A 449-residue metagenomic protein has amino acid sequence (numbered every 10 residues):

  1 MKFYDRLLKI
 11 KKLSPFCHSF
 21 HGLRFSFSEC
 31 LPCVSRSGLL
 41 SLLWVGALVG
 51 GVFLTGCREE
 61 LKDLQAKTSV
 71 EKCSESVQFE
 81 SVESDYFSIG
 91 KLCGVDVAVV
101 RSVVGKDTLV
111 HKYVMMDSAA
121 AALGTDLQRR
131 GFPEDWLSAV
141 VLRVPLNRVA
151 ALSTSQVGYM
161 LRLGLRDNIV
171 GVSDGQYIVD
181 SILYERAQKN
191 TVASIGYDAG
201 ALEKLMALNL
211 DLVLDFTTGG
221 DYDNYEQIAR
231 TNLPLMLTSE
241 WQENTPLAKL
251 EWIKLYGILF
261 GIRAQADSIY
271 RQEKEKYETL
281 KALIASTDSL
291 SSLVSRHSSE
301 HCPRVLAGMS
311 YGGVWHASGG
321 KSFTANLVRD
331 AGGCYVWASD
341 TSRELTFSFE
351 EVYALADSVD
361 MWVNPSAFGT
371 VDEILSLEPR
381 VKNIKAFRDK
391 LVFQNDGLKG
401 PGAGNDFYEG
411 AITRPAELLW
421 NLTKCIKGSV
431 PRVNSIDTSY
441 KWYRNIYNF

Functional and structural regions predicted by a protein language model:
C17, C30-C33: Cysteine-centered motifs
F53-G56: C-terminal motif of bacterial Sec signal peptides marking the signal peptidase cleavage site
R58-E60: Bacterial signal peptide processing site
D96, S102-A207, L212-G219: A short, structured surface patch at a secondary-structure boundary
D107-T108, S118, S181, S268 (+4 more regions): Coil residues (strongly favoring Ser/Thr
R148-L163, Q265-A331: Basic- and aromatic-lined ligand-binding clefts that recognize polyanionic substrates
E243-Q272, N364-F449: Structured C-terminal subdomain patch of bacterial secreted/periplasmic proteins
A282-L283, H301-E378: Flexible, glycine-rich surface segments
